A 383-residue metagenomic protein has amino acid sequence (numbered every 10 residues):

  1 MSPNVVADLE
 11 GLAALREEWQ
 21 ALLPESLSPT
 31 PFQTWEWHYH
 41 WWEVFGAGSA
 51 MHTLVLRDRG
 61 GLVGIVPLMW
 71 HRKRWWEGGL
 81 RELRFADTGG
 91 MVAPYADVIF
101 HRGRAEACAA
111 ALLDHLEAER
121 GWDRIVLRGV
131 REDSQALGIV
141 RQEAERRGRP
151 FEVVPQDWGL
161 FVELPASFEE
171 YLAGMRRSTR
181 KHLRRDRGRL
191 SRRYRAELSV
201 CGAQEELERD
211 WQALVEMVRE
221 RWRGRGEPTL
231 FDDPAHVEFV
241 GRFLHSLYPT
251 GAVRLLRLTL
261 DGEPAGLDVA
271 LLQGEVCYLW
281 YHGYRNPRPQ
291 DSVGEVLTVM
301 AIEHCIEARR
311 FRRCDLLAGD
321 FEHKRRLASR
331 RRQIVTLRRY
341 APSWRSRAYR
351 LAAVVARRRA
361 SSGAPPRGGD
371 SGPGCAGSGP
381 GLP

Functional and structural regions predicted by a protein language model:
M1, V5, L9, W70 (+4 more regions): Active-site/acyl-donor-binding loops of N-acyltransferases
P3-F85, L127-Q290, G381-L382: A conserved beta-strand-loop-helix scaffold within acyl/acetyltransferase catalytic domains
A86-G121: A gly/proline- and charged-residue-enriched helix-loop-helix capping module
P94-A105, H282-Q290, D320: A short, internal acetyl-CoA/4′-phosphopantetheine-binding micro-motif in the GNAT/acyltransferase core
R104-H115, Q290-I302: Conserved acetyl-CoA-binding loop-helix of GNAT-fold acetyltransferases
L116, L247, C305: Hydrophobic pocket-lining residues that define ligand/cofactor binding sites across diverse proteins
G121-V130, C305-A318: Conserved GNAT acetyl-CoA-binding A-motif
G262, G294, T298-A301, C305 (+2 more regions): Hydrophobic, well-ordered secondary-structure elements that form the walls of internal hydrophobic environments
